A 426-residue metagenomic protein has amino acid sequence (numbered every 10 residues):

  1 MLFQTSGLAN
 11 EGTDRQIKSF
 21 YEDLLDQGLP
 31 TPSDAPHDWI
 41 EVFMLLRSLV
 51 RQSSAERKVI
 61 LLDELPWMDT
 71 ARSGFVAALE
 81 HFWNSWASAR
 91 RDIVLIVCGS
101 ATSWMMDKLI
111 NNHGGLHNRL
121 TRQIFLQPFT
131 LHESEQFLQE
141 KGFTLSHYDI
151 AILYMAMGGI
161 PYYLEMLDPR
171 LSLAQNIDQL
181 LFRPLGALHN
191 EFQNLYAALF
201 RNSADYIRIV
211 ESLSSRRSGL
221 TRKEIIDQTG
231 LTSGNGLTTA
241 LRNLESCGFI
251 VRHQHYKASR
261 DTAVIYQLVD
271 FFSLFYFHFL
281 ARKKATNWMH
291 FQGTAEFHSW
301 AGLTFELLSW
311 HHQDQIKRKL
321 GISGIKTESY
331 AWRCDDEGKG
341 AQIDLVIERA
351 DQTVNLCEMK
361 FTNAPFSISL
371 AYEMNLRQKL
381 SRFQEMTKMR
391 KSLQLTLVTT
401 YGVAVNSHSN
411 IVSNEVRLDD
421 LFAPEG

Functional and structural regions predicted by a protein language model:
M1-F291, A295, L395, G426: Phosphate-binding site recognition
Y256, V264-G426: A cross-kingdom feature that marks ATP-driven nucleic-acid transaction machinery
